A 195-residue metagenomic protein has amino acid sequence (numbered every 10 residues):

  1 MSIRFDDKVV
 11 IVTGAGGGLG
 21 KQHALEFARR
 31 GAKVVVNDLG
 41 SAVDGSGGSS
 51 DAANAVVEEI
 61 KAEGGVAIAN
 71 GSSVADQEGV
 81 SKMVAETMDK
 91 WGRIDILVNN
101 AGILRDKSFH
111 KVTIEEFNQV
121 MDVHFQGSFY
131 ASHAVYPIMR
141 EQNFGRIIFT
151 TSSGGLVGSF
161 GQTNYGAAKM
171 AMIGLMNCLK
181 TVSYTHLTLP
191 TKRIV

Functional and structural regions predicted by a protein language model:
R4-V35: Canonical Rossmann dinucleotide-binding motif of NAD(H)/NADP(H)-dependent dehydrogenases/reductases, specifically
I60, S108-F109, T113-N118: Substrate-binding pocket helix/loop in short-chain dehydrogenase/reductase
G71-K82, I114: The beta1-alpha1 cofactor-binding region of Rossmann-like NAD(H)/NADP(H)-dependent oxidoreductases
K107-H110, V157-N164: Active-site loop immediately N-terminal to the catalytic Tyr-X3-Lys motif of short-chain dehydrogenase/reductase
S132, A168: Active-site helix of classical SDR
S152: Residue(s) in the substrate-gating loop at a strand-loop-helix junction that position the organic substrate next
T185-T191: Conserved small/polar residues in nucleotide/adenosyl-binding loops
